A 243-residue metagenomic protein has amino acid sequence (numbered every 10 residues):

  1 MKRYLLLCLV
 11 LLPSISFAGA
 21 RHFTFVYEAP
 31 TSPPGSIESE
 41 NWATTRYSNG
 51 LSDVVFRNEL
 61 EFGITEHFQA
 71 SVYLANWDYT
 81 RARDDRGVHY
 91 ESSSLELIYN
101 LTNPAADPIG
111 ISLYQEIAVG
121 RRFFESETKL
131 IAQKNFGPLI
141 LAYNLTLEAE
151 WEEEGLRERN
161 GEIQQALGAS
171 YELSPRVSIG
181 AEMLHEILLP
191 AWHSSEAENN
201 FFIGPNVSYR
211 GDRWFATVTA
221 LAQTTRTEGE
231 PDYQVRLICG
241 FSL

Functional and structural regions predicted by a protein language model:
Y4-P13: Sec-dependent N-terminal signal peptides
A18-S242: Transmembrane beta-barrel domains of Gram-negative outer membranes and organellar outer membranes
